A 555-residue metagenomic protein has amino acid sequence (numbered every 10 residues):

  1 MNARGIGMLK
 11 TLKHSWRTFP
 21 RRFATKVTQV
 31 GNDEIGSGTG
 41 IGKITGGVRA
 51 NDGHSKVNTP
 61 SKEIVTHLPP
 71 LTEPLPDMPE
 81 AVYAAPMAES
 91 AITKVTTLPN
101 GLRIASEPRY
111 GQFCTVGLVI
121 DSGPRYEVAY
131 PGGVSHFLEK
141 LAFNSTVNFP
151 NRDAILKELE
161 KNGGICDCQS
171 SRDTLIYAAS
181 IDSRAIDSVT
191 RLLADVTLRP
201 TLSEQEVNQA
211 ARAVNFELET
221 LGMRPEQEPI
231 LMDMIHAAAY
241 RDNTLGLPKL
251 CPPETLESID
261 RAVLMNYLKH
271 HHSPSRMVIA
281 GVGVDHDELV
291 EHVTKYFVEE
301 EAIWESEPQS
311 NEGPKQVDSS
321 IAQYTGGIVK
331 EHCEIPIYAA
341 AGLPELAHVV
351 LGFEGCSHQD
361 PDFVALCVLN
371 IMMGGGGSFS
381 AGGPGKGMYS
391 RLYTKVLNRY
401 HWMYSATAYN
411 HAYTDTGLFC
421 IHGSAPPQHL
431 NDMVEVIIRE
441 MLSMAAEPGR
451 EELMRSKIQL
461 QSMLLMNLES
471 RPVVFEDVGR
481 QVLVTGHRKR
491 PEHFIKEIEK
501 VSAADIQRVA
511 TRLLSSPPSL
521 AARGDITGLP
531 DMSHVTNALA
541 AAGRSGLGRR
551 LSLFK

Functional and structural regions predicted by a protein language model:
N2, L9-P76, E80-V82, G117 (+7 more regions): Acidic/histidine-enriched segments that form metal/cofactor-coordinating and catalytic pocket/exosite environments
P60, I64-C114: N- or domain-start disorder-to-order transition segments that initiate the globular core
M78-P86, A239-R241, L245-K249, P253-E257 (+4 more regions): An aromatic/glycine/proline-enriched structural segment found at the starts of mature extracellular/organellar domains
P79-V95, M232-V278, H292, F297 (+5 more regions): Histidine-acidic residue clusters that define the catalytic metal-binding segment of zinc metallopeptidase domains
G101, L118, H136, Y177 (+11 more regions): Divalent metal-coordination and catalytic microenvironments
R109-Q112, C168-R172, L247-P248, L268-S275 (+4 more regions): Short, flexible turn/loop "capping" segments at secondary-structure junctions
Y110, C114-S183, G375-W402: M16/MPP (pitrilysin/insulinase) zinc-metallopeptidase core fold and M16-derived inactive scaffolds
V350-D360, M373-P427, E447-P448: A structural supersecondary motif
